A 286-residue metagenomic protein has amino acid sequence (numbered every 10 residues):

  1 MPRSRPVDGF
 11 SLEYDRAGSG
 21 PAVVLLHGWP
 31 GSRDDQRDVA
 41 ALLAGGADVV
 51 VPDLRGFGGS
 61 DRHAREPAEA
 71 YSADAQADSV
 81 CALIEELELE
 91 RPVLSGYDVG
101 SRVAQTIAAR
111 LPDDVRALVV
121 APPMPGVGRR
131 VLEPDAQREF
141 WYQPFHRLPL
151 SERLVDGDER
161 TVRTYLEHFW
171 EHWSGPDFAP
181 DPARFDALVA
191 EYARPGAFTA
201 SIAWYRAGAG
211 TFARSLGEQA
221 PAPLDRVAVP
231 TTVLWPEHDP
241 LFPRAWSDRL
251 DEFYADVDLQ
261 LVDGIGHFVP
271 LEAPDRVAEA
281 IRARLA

Functional and structural regions predicted by a protein language model:
M1-S11: N-terminal cap/lid segment of alpha/beta-hydrolase-fold proteins
F10-L12, A22, D34, V50 (+4 more regions): Flexible "cap/lid" subdomain of the alpha/beta-hydrolase fold that forms the substrate-access gate
P21-H27: Short beta-strand element of the alpha/beta-hydrolase
G28, D98, L271-E272: Conserved acidic functional residues
W29-A40: The serine-hydrolase catalytic nucleophile loop
D38-A47, E86: A short, Lys/Arg-enriched amphipathic alpha-helix followed by its capping loop at the start of a domain
I265-P274: Catalytic histidine-centered segment of alpha/beta-hydrolase-like enzymes
E279, A283-A286: Generic C-terminal helix-cap and adjacent flexible tail
